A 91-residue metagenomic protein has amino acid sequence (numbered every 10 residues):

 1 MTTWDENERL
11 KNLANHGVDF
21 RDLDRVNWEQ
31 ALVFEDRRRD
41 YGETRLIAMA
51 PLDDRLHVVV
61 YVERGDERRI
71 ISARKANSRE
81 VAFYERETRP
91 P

Functional and structural regions predicted by a protein language model:
M1-P91: Ribonuclease/tRNase effector modules and their secretory precursors
